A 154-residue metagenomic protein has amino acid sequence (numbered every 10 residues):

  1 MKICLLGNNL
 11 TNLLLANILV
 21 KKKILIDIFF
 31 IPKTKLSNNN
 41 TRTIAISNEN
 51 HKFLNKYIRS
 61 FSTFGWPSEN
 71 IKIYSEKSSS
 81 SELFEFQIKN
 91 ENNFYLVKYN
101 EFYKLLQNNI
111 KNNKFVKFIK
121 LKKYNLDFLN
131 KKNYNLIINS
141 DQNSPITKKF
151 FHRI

Functional and structural regions predicted by a protein language model:
C4-N8, L15-R42: Glycine-rich FAD pyrophosphate-binding loop
N9-L10, N143: Residue-level detector of alpha-helix initiation sites
L15, L83, T147-F150: Short glycine-/acidic-enriched loop or helix-start segments at secondary-structure transitions that form or flank
K22, Y57, N113-K114: Acidic-histidine catalytic/liganding microenvironments
F53-L105, Y134: A conserved beta-strand/loop capping segment in the N-terminal third of enzymes that catalyze redox or closely related
N108-I154: Predominantly flavin-linked oxidoreductase catalytic cores and closely associated redox partners
